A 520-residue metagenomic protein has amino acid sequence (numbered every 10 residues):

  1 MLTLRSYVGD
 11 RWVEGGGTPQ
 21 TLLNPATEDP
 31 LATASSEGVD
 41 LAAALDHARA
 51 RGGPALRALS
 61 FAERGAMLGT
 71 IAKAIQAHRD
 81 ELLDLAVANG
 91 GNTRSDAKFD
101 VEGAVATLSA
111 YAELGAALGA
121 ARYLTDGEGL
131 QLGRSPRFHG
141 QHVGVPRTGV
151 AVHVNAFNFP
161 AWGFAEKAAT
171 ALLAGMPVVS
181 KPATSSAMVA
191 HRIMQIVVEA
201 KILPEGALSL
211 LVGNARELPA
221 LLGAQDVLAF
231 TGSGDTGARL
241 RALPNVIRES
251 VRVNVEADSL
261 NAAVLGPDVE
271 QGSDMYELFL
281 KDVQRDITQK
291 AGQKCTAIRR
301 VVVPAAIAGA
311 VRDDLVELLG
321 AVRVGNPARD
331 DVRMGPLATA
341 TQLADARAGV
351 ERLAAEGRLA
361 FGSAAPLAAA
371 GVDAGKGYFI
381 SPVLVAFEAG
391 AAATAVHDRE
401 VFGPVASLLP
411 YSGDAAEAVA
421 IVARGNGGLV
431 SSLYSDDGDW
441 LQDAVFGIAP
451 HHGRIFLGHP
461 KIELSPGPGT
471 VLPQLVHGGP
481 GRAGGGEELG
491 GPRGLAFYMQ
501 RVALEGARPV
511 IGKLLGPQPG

Functional and structural regions predicted by a protein language model:
M1-P136, A321, A338, R347: N-terminal Rossmann-like NAD(P)+-binding subdomain of aldehyde/semialdehyde dehydrogenases
P25, L41, F61, G272-Y276 (+3 more regions): Residues at or immediately preceding the N-termini of alpha-helices
A26-T33, I202-E205, A224-V227, A306 (+3 more regions): Conserved C-terminal structural/oligomerization subdomain of aldehyde/semialdehyde dehydrogenase
E28, R64, A86, G175 (+8 more regions): Residue-level signal for inorganic ion chemistry
P30-E37, G53-R57, L132, V152-H153 (+6 more regions): Short, well-ordered beta-strand elements within core beta-sheets of diverse protein domains
L108, A190-I193, L221, L240 (+4 more regions): Hydrophobic packing residues within well-ordered alpha-helices of enzyme cores
A120-L278, G309, S412, G486: Rossmann-like NAD(P) dinucleotide-binding subdomain of oxidoreductase/dehydrogenase enzymes
E199-K201, Q225-V227, D235-A392, D414-A420 (+2 more regions): ALDH superfamily catalytic-core signature
